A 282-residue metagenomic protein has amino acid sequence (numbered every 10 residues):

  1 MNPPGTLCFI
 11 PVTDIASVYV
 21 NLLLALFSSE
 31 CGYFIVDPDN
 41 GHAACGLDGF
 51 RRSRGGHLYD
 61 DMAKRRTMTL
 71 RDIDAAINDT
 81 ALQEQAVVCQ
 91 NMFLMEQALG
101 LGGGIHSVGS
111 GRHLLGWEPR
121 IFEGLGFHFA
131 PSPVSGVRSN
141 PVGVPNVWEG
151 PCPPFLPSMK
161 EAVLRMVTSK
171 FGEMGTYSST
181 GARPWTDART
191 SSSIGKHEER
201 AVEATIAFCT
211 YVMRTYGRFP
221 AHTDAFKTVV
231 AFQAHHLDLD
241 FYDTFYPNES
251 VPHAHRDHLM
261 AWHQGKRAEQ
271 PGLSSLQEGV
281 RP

Functional and structural regions predicted by a protein language model:
M1-P282: Acidic, surface-exposed loops and disordered segments
